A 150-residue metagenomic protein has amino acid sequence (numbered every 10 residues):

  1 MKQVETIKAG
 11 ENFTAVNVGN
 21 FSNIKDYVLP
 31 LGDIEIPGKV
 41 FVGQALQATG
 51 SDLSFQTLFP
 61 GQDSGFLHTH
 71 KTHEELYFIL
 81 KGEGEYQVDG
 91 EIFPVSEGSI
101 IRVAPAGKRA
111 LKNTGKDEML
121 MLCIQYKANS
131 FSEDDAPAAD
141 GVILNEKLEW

Functional and structural regions predicted by a protein language model:
M1-G50, A136-W150: A short, N-terminal "cap"/entry segment at the start of jelly-roll beta-barrel domains of the cupin/DSBH fold
E35-V42, S54-H70: Conserved short histidine dyad/triad with adjacent acidic residue
G38, T49-S54, G65, E75 (+3 more regions): A generic structural signal for short beta-strands and their flanking turns/coil linkers
T49, Q87-E91: Short strand-coil-strand connectors
F55-P60, T69-Q87, I124-K127: Short, conserved beta-strand element in jelly-roll/cupin
E85, P105-F131: Ligand-binding loop in jelly-roll beta-barrel domains
G90-P105: Short acidic-glycine-tyrosine-enriched beta hairpin
